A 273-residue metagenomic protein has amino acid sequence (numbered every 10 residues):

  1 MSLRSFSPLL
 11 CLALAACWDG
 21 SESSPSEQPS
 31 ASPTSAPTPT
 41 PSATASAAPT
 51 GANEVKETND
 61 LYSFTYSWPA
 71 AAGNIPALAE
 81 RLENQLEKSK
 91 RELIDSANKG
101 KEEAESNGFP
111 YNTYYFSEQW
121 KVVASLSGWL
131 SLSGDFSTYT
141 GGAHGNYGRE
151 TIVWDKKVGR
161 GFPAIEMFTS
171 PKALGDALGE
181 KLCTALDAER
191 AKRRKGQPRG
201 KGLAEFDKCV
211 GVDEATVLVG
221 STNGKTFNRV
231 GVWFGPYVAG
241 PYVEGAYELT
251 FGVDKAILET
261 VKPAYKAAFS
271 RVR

Functional and structural regions predicted by a protein language model:
M1-S7: Bacterial N-terminal signal peptides that target proteins for export
P8-L12: Hydrophobic helical h-region of N-terminal Sec-dependent signal peptides in bacterial secretory/periplasmic proteins
L14-A16: C-terminal motif of bacterial Sec signal peptides marking the signal peptidase cleavage site
W18-R273: Compositionally biased intrinsically disordered regions enriched in Thr/Gly
